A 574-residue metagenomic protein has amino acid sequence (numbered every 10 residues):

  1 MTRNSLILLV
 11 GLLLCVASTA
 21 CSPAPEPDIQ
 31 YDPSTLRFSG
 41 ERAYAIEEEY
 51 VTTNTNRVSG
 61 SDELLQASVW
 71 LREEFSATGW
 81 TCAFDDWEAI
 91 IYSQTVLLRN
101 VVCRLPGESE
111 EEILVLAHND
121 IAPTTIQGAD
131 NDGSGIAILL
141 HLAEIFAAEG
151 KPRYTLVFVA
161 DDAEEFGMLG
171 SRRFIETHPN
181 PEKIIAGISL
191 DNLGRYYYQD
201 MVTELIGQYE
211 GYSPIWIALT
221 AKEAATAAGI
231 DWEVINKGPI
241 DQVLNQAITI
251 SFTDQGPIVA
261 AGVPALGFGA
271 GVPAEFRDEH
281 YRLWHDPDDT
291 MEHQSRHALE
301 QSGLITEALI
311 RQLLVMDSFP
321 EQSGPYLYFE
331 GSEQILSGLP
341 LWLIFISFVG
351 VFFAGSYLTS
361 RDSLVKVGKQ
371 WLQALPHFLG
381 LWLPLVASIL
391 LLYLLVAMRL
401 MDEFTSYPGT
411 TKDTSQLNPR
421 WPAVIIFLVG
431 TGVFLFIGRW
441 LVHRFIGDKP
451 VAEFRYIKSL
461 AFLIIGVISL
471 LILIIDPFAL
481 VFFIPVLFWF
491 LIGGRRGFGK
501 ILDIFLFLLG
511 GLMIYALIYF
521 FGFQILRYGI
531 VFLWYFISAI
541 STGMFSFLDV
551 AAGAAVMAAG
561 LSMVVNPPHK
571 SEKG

Functional and structural regions predicted by a protein language model:
A17-A20: C-terminal motif of bacterial Sec signal peptides marking the signal peptidase cleavage site
S22-Q66, D120-I121, H280-E292: N-terminal capping segment at the start of a domain
S34, E48-E108, I235-G238: A non-catalytic alpha/beta surface segment that caps or lines the substrate-entry region of metallo-dependent hydrolase
R42-E49, Q66, W70-A77, S134-A137 (+9 more regions): Extracytoplasmic/secreted proteins, especially bacterial periplasmic and envelope-associated proteins
V58, E88-Y92, E108-S109, N119-P123 (+6 more regions): Solvent-exposed loop/turn segments at secondary-structure junctions within structured extracellular/periplasmic domains
P123-S213: Acidic/histidine-rich catalytic neighborhood of metal-dependent amide-processing enzymes
Y198-L336: Active-site-adjacent substrate-binding region of metalloamidase/peptidase-like peptide-processing proteins
I344-G574: Alpha-helical transmembrane segments of integral membrane proteins
